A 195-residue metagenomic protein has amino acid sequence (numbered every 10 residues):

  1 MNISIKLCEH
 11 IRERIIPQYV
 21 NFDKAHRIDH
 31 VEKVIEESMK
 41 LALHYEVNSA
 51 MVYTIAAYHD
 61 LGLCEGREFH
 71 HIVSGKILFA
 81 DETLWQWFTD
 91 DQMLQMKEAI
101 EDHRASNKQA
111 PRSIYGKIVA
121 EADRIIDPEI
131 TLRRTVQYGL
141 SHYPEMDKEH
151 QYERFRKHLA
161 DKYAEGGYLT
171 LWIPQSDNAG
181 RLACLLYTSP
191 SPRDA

Functional and structural regions predicted by a protein language model:
M1-N2: Non-catalytic interface/linker regions that flank or bridge core catalytic/transmembrane domains
H10-E37, A57-E65: Active-site flanking loop/helix segments enriched in acidic
F22-M51, D81-W85: Alpha-helical phosphate/pyrophosphate-handling elements in metalloenzyme active cores
Y45-H150: Divalent metal-dependent catalytic cores for phosphoryl transfer on phosphate-bearing substrates
H142-T170: Divalent-cation-assisted or electrostatically stabilized phosphate/pyrophosphate-binding catalytic cores
Q175-A183, S189: C-terminal tail/extension regions appended to the core domain(s) of diverse proteins
Y187-A195: Single conserved hydrophobic/aromatic residue that forms the stacking wall/gate of nucleotide- or nucleobase-binding
